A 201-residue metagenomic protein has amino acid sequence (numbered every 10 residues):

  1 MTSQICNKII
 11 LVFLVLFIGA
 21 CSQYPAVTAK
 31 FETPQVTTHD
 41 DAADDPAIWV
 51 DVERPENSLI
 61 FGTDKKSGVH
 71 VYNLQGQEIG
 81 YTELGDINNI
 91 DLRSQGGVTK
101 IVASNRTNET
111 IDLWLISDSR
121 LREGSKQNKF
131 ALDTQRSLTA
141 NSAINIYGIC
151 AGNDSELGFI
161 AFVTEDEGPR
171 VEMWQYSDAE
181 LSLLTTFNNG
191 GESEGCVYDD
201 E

Functional and structural regions predicted by a protein language model:
M1-I10: Bacterial N-terminal signal peptides that target proteins for export
I9-G19: Bacterial N-terminal signal peptides
S22-E201: Sequence/structural signature of beta-propeller domains
